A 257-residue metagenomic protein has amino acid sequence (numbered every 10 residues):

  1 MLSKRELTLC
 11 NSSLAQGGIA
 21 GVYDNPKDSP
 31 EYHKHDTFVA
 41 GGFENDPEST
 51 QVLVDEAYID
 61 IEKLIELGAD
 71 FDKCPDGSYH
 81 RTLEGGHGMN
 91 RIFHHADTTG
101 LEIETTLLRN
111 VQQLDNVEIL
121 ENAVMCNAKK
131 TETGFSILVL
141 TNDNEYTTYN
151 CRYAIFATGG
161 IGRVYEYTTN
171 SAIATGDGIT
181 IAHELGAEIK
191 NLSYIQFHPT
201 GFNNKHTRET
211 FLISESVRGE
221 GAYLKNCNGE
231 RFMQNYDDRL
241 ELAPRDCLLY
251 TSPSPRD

Functional and structural regions predicted by a protein language model:
M1-L14: Glycine-rich FAD pyrophosphate-binding loop
L2-R5, L67, P75, H95-D97 (+11 more regions): Fold-independent oxyanion-binding glycine-rich loops and adjacent beta-strand/coil segments at enzyme active sites
G21-L53: Glycine-rich active-site loop/strand segments that organize a redox cofactor
A40-H80: Rossmann-like flavin
I65-E145, Y153, A157, G201-N204: Conserved redox-cofactor binding core of oxidoreductases
D97-T99, T105, F135, Y146-F156 (+5 more regions): Hydrophobic, small-residue-rich alpha-helical packing segments that form membrane-like cores
I181, A187-S252, R256: An anion/pyrophosphate-binding glycine-rich loop and adjacent beta-alpha core in soluble alpha-beta enzymes
